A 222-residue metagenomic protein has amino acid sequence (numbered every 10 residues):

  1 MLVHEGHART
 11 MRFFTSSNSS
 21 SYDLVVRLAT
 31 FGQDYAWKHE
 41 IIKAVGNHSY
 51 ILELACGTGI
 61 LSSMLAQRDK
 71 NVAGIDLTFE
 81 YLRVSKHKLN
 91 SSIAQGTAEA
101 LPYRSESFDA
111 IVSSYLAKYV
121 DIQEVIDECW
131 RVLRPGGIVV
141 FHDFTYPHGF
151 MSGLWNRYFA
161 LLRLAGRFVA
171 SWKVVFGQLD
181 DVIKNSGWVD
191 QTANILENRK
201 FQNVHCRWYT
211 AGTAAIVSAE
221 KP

Functional and structural regions predicted by a protein language model:
M1-G46, I60, V175-D180: Conserved class I S-adenosyl-L-methionine
G6-R9, H142-I195: C-terminal alpha-helical "lid/dimerization" subdomain adjacent to the S-adenosyl-L-methionine
L52-A100: Class I SAM-dependent methyltransferase SAM/SAH-binding core
E99-I111: A short acidic, Gly/Pro-enriched loop at the edge of an enzyme's catalytic core that lines a small-molecule cofactor
A110-Q123: A short SAM/SAH-binding and catalytic strip from SAM-dependent methyltransferases
Q123-I138: A short glycine-rich, Lys/Arg-flanked "PGG" loop and its adjoining helix->strand segment in the class I
R199-P222: Core SAM-dependent methyltransferase catalytic element
